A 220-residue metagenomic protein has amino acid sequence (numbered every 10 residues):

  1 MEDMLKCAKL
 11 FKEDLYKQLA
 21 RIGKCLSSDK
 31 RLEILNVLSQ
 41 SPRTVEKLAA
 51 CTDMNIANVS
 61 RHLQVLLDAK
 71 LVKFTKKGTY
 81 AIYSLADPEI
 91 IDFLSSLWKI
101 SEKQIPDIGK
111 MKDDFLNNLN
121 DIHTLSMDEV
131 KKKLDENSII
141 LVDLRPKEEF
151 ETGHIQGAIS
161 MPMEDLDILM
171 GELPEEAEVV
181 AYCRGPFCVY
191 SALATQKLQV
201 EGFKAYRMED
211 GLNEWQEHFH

Functional and structural regions predicted by a protein language model:
E2-K17, S95-N137, D143: Amphipathic alpha-helical dimerization/coiled-coil segments that flank or bridge DNA-binding/regulatory modules
Q18-N58, A81-A86: N-terminal helix-turn-helix DNA-binding core of bacterial DNA-binding proteins
C25-S27, T44, K77-L97, G211-H218: Short, cationic-aromatic polyanion-contact patches
A50, L67-D68: Alpha-helical residues within the helix-turn-helix
L63-Q64: Short, hydrophobic-biased segments on the C-terminal half of alpha helices that form "recognition helices"
D68-K77: Beta-hairpin "wing" of winged helix-turn-helix
L71, L173-Q216: Catalytic cysteine-centered active loop of the rhodanese-like fold, especially the PTP/DSP P-loop
E129-F187, L193: Positively charged, proline/Ser/Thr-rich regional signature most characteristic of the Rhodanese/CDC25-like
